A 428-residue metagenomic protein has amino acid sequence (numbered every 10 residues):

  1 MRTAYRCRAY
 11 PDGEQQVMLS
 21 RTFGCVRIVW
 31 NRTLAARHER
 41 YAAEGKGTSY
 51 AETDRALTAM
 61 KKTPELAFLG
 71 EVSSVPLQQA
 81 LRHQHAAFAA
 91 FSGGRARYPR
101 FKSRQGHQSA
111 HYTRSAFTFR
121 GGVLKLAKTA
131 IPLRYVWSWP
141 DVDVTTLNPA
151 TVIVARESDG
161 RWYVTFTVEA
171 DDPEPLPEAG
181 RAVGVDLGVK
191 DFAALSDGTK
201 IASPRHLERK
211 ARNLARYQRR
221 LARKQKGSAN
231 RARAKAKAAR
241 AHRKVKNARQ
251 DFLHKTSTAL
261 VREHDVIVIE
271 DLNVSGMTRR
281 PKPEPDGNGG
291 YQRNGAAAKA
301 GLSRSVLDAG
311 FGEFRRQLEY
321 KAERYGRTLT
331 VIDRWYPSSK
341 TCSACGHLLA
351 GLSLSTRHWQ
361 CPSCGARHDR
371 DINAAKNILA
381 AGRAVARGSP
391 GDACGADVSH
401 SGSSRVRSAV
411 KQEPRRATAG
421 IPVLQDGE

Functional and structural regions predicted by a protein language model:
M1-L77: Gly/serine-rich nucleotide phosphate-binding loop at the start of the catalytic core of nucleotide/ADP-ribose-handling
R2-R6, V17, I28, D143-T145 (+1 more regions): Positively charged, helix-rich recognition surfaces that bind polyanionic ligands
R21, E39, Q79, A86 (+3 more regions): Alpha-helical coiled-coil heptad-repeat segments used for dimerization/assembly
T33, A80-F91, I372-L379: Stable alpha-helical structural segments in soluble proteins, enriched in small hydrophobic residues
L34-Y41, F88, S92-P99, A170 (+2 more regions): Long, hydrophobic, amphipathic alpha-helical segments used as structural scaffolds
A51-E157, G290-Q292, A298, R304: Acidic carboxylate diad motif detector
